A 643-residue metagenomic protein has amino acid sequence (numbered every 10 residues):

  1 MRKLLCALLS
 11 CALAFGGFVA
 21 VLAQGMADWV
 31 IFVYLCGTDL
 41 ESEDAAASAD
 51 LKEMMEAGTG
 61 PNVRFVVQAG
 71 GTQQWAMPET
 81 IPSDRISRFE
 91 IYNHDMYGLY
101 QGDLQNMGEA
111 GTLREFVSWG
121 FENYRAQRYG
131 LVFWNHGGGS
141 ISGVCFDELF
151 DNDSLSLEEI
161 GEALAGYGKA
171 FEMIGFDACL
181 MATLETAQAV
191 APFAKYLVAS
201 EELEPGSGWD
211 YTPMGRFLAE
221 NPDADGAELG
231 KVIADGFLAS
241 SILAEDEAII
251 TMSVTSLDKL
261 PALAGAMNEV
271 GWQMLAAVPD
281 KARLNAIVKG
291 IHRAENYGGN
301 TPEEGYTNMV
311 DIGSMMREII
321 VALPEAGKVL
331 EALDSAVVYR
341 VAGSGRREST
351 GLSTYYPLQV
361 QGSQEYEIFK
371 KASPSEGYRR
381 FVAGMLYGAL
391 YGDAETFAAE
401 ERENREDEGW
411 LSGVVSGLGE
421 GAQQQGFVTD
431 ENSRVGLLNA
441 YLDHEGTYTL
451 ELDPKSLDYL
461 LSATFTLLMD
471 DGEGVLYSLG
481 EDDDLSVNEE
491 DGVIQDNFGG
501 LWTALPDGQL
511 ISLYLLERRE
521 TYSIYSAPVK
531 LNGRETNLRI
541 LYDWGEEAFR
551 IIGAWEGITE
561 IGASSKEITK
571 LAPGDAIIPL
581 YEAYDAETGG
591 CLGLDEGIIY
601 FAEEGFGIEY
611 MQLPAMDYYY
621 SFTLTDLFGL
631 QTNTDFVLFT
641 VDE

Functional and structural regions predicted by a protein language model:
M1-L4: Positively charged n-region of N-terminal signal peptides that target proteins for export
F18-L22: Sec/Tat signal peptide C-region and signal peptidase I cleavage site
Q24-R125: N-terminal extension/subdomain marker
G25, G137-G139, V144-E643: Terminal, contiguous helix-loop blocks that mediate binding/assembly
V30-L35, R64-A69, Y129-F133, E172-F176 (+2 more regions): Structural recognition of the beta-strand scaffold that forms the well-ordered cores of secreted hydrolase catalytic
G120, Y124-S140: Active-site groove signature of glycoside hydrolases
